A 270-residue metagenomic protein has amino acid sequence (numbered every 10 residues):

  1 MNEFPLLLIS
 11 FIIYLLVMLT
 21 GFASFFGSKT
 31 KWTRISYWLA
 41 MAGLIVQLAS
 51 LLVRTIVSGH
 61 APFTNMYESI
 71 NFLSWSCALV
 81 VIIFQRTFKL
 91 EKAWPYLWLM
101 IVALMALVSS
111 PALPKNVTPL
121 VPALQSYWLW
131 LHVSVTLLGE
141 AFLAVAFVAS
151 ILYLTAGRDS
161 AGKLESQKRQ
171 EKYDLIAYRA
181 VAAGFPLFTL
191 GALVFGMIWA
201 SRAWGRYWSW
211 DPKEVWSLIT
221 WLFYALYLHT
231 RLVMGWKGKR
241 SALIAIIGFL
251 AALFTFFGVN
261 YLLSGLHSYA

Functional and structural regions predicted by a protein language model:
M1-A270: Polytopic transmembrane helical bundles with strong interfacial aromatic enrichment
